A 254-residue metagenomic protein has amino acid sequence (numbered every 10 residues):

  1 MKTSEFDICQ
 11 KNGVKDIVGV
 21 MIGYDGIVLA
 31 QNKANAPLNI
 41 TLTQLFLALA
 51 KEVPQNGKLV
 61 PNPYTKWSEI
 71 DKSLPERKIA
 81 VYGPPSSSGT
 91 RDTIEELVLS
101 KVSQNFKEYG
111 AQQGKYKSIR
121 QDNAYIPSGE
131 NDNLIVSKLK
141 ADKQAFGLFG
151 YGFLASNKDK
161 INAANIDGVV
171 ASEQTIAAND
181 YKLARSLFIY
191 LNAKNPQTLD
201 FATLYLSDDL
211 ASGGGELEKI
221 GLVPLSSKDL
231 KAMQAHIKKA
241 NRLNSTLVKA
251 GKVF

Functional and structural regions predicted by a protein language model:
M1-F254: Flexible loop/hinge segments at secondary-structure junctions
